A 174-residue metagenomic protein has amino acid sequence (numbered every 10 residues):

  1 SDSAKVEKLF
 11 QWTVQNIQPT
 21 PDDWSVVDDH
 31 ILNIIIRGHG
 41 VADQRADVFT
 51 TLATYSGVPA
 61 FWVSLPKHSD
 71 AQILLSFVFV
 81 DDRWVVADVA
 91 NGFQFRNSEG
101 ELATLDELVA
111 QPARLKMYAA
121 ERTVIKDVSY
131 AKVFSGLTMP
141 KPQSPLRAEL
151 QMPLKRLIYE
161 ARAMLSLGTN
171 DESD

Functional and structural regions predicted by a protein language model:
S1-K5, I34-R45, H68, N97-G100 (+1 more regions): Extracytoplasmic/periplasmic, Sec-exported soluble proteins
S1-R37: Secondary-structure boundary elements
L9, I34-S64, S76: Cysteine-centered nucleophilic/redox motifs
Q11-P19, T51-V58, D81, A110-A113: Sec-exported extracytoplasmic/periplasmic mature domains
T20-S25, A46, I73, A87-A90: Short, solvent-exposed loop/turn and secondary-structure capping segments
V26-D28, W62-K67: Short, surface-exposed recognition loops or helix-turn segments adjacent to catalytic cores
H68-D70, V78-D174: His-Asp-centered catalytic microenvironments across diverse enzyme cores, prominently the transglutaminase-like
